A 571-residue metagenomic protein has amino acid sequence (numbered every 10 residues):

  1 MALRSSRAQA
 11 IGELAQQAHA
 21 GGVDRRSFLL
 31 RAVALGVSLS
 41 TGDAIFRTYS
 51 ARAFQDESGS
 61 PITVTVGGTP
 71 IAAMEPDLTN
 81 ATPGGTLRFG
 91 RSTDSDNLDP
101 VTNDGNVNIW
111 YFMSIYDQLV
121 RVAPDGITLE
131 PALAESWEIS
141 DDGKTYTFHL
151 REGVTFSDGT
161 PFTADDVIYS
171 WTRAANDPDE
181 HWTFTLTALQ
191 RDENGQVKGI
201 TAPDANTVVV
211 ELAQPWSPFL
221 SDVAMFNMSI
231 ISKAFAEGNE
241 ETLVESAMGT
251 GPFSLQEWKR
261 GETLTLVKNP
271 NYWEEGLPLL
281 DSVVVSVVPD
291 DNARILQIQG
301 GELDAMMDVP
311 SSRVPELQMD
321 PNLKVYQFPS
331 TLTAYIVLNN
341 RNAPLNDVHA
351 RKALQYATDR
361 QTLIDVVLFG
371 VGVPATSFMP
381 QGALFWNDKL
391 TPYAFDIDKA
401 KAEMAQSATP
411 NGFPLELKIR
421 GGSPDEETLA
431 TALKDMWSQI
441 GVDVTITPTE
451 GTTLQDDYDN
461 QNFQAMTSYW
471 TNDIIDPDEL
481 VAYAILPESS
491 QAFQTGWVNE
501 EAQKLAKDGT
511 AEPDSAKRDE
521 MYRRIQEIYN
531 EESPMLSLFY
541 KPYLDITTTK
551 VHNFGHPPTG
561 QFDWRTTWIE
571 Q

Functional and structural regions predicted by a protein language model:
M1-S27, A34-G36, Y49-R52: N-terminal secretory signal peptides
V33-T48, V107, K259, K268 (+4 more regions): Detector for C-terminal structural segments
I71-A72, F253, V373-Q406, S423-E427: Structural transition elements
G90-D141, T172, S246-M248: N-terminal lobe/hinge region of extracytoplasmic solute-binding protein
A123-D125, W216, S221-P278, S282 (+3 more regions): Gly/Pro-rich hinge or "lid" segments in bacterial periplasmic/extracellular proteins
E135-W182, V209, Q297, P344-N346: Aromatic- and charge-enriched surface segment that lines or borders ligand/interaction sites
H149, F184-A234: Surface-exposed binding/hinge segments that line and control ligand-binding clefts or catalytic entry sites
R151, E241, P270-E316, D435 (+1 more regions): Ligand-site clamp/hinge motif
